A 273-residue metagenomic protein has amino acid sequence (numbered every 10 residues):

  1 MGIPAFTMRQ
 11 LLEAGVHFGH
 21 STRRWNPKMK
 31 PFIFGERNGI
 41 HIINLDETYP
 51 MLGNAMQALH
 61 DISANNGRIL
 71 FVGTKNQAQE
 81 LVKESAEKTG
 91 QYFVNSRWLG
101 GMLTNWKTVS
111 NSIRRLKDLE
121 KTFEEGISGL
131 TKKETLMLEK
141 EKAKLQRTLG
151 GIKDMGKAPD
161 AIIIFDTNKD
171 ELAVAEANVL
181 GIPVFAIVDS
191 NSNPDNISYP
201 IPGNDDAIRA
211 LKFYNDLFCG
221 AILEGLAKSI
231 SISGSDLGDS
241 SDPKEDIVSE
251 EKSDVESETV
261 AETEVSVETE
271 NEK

Functional and structural regions predicted by a protein language model:
M1-A5, E224-K273: Intrinsically disordered, compositionally biased charged tails
G2-R68, T74-K75, Q79-T122, T135-M137 (+3 more regions): N-terminal cationic and glycine-rich segments that engage phosphates or anionic surfaces
G15, F71, I162, Y214: Residue-level signature of catalytic and energy-coupling elements of molecular machines, predominantly ATP/GTP-dependent
F18-H20, I127-S128, R147-M155, L223-S231: Active-site phosphate-binding and catalytic loops of NTP-dependent enzymes
I43, V72, I164-D166, I187 (+1 more regions): Conserved beta-strand segments of the P-loop GTPase G domain that flank and frequently precede/overlap
N76, T167-N168, N204-D205: Short, surface-exposed acidic/glycine-rich loop or hinge patches that mediate macromolecular interfaces
T89-D195: Long, charge-patterned amphipathic alpha-helical coiled-coil/hairpin "stalk" segments used as oligomerization
L172-S231: Short glycine/threonine-rich loop/turn motifs
